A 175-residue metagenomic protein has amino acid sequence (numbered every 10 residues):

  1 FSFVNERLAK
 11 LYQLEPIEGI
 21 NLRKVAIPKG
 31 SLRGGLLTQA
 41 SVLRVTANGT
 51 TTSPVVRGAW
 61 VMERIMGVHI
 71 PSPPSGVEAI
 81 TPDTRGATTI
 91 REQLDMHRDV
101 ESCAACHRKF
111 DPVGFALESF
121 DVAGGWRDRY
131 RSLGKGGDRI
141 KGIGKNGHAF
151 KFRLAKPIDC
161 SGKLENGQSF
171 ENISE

Functional and structural regions predicted by a protein language model:
S2-V4, A9-E15: Gly/Pro-rich turn-and-neighbor structural signature
F3, I20, V56: Short, well-structured alpha-helical interface segments that form or flank functional binding sites
A9, K24-E175: Sequence context surrounding c-type heme c attachment/ligation sites in exported
Y12-K24: Short, well-structured beta-strand/strand-turn elements
